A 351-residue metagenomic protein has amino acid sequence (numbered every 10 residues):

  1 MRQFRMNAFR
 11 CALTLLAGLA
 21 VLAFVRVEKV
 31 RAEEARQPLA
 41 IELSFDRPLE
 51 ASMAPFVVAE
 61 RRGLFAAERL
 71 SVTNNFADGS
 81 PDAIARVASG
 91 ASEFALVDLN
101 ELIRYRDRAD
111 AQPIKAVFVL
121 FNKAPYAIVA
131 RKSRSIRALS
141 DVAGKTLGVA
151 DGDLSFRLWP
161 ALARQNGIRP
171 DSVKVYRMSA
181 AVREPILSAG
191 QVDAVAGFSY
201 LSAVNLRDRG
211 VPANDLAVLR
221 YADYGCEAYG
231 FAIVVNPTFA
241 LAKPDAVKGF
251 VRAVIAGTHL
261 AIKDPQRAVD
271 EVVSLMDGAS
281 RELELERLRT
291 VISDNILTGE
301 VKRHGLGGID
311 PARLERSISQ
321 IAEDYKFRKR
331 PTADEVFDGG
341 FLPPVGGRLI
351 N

Functional and structural regions predicted by a protein language model:
R2-L13: Bacterial N-terminal signal peptides that target proteins for export
A12-A23: Bacterial N-terminal signal peptides
A23-E34: Signal peptide processing junction and immediate N-terminal pro/mature segment of secreted/exported proteins
E33-A189, D193-Y200, L219-Y221, C226: Short, glycine-/small- and polar/acidic-enriched structural segments that line small-molecule recognition paths
E101, A109, Y176, V182-R281: Pocket-lining segment of extracytoplasmic ligand-binding domains
L120-A130, P212-A240, V251, R287-L297 (+2 more regions): Periplasmic-binding protein-like
A242-K326: Secondary-structure end/capping motifs
L314-N351: Conserved C-terminal helix/tail region of periplasmic/extracytoplasmic solute-binding proteins
